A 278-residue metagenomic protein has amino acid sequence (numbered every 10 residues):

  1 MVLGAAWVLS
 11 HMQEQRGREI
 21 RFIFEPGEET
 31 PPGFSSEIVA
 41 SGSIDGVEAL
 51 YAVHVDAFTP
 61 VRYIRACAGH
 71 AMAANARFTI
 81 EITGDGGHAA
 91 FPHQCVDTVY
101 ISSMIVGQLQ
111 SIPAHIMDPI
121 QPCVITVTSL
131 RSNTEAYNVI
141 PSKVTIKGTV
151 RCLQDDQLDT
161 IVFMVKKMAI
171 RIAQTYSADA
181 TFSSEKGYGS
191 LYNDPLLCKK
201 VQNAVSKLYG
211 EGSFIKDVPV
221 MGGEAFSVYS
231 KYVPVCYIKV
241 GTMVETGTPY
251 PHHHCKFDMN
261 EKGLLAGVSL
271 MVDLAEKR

Functional and structural regions predicted by a protein language model:
M1-L3, L9-P141, G223-E224: Histidine/acidic-residue-rich, glycine-tolerant segments that coordinate divalent metal ions
Y100-R278: Metal-dependent amide/peptide-bond hydrolase catalytic core, centered on the "pita-bread" metallohydrolase fold
